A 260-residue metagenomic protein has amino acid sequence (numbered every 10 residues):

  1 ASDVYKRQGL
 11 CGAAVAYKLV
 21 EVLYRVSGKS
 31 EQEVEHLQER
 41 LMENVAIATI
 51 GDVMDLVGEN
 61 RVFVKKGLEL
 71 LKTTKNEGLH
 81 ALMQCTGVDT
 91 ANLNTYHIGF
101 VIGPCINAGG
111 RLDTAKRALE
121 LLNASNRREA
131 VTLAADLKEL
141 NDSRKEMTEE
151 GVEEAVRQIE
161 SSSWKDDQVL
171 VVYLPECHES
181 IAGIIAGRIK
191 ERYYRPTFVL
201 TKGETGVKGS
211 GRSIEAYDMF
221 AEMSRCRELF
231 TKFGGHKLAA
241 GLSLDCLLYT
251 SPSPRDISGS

Functional and structural regions predicted by a protein language model:
A1, Y5, Y249-S260: Single conserved hydrophobic/aromatic residue that forms the stacking wall/gate of nucleotide- or nucleobase-binding
S2-S30, V34, Q38, M42: Conserved phosphate-handling catalytic cores of large alpha/beta enzymes
E21, L247-L248: Cysteine-nucleophile active-site neighborhood
R25-C246: Hydrophobic helix-and-loop "lid/oligomerization" segment in the mid-to-C-terminal part of catalytic domains
